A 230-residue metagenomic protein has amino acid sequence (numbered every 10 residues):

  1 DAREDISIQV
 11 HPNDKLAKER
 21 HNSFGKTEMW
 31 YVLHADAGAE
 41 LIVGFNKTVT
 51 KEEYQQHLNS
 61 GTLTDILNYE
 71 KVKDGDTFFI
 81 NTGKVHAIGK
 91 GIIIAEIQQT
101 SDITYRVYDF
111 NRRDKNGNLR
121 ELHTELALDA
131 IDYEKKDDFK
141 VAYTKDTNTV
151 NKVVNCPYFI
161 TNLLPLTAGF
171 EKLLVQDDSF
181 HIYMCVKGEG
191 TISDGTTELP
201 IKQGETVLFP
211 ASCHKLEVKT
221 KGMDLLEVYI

Functional and structural regions predicted by a protein language model:
D1-D74, I88-E189, S193-G195, L199-P200 (+1 more regions): Active-site region of the double-stranded beta-helix
A2, T82, V186, T220-G222: Short loop/turn positions at the edges of beta-strands in beta-sheet-rich folds
K84-A87, C213-L216: Short, charged beta-turn/beta-strand-edge "cap" motif at the junction between a beta-strand and an adjacent loop
H181, V207-L208: Active/binding-pocket-proximal capping segment
S193-D194, L208-A211: Active-site pocket scaffolds in enzymes
K215-E217, M223-I230: Short, basic/aromatic-enriched C-terminal tail that caps enzymatic domains
